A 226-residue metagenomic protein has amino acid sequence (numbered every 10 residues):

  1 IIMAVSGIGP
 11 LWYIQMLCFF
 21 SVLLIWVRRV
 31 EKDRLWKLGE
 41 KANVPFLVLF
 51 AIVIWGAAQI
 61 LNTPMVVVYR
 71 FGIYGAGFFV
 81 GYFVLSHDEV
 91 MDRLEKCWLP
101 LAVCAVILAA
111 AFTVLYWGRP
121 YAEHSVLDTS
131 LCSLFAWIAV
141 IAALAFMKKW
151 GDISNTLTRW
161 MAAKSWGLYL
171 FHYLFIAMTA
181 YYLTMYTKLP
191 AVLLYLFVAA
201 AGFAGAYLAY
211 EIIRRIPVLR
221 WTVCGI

Functional and structural regions predicted by a protein language model:
I1-V53: Membrane-interface helix-loop-helix regions
I2-M16, A58-G77, R93, T113-A139: Interfacial loop-to-helix transition and helix-capping segments at the boundaries of transmembrane helices
I8, W12, M16, P45-F50 (+6 more regions): Alpha-helical transmembrane segments of integral membrane proteins
F19, L23, V27, G77-V90 (+3 more regions): Transmembrane alpha-helical segments
V30-K41, S86-W98, W150-R159: Membrane-interface helix-boundary motifs at transmembrane edges
G39-H87: Loop-centered beta-sheet repeat module
C104-I216: Alpha-helical transmembrane segments of multi-pass integral membrane proteins
R215-I226: Membrane-proximal cytoplasmic C-terminal regulatory module of class A 7TM GPCRs
